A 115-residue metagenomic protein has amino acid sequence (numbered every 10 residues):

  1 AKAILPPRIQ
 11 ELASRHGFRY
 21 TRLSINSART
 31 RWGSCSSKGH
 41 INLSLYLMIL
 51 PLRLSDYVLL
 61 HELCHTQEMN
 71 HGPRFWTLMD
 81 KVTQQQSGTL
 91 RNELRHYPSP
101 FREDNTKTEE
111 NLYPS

Functional and structural regions predicted by a protein language model:
A1-Y57, T66-S115: Active-site-proximal or metal-binding-adjacent scaffold patches in catalytic folds
E62: Walker B catalytic acidic pair
